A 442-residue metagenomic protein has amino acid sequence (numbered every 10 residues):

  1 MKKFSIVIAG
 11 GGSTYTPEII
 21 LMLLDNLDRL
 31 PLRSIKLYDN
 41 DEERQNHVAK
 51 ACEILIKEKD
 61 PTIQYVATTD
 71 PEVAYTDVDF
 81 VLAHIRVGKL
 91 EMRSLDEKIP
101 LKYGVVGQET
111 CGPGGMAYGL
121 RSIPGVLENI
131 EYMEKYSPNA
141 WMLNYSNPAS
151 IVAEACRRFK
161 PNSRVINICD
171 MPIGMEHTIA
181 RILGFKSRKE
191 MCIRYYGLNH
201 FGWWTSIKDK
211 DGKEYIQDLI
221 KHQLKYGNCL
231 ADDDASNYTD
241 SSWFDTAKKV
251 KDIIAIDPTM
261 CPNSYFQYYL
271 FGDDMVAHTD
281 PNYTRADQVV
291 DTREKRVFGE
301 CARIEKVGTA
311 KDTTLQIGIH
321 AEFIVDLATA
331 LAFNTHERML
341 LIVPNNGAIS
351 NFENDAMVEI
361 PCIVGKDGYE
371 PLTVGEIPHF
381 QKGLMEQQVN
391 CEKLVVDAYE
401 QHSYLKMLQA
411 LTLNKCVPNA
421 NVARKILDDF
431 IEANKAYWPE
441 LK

Functional and structural regions predicted by a protein language model:
S5-I35: N-terminal Rossmann-like dinucleotide-binding module
L30-E53: NAD(P)-binding Rossmann-fold cofactor-contacting core
Q64-D77: Short acidic low-complexity segments
T76, L82-A83, N144: Redox-cofactor binding/interface segments in oxidoreductases and associated redox assembly factors
V87, E91-K160: Rossmann-fold NAD(P)-binding glycine/threonine-rich loop
E128-K210: Internal, well-ordered domain-core segments that constitute the primary functional module of diverse proteins
G184-K442: Long, compositionally biased stretches enriched for glycine and/or charged residues
